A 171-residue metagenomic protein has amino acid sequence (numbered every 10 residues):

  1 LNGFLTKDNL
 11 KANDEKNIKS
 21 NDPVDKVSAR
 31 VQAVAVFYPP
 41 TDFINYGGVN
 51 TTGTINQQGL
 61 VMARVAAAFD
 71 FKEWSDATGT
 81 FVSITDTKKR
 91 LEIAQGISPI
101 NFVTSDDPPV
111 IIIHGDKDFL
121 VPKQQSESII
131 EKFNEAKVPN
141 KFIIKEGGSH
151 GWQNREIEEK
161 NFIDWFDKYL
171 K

Functional and structural regions predicted by a protein language model:
L1-G53: Primarily recognizes the serine-hydrolase "nucleophile elbow" in alpha/beta-hydrolase and SGNH/GDSL folds
G3-I18, N50-F102, P108: Mobile cap/lid helix-loop segments that gate and shape the active-site cleft of serine hydrolases
R30-A33, D107-V110, A136-K141: Loop/turn elements at helix/coil->beta-strand transitions in domains of secreted/extracellular proteins
P40, D116, E146: Residue-level signal for short, function-critical loop segments
Y46, F119-S128, W152-R155: Conserved alpha/beta-hydrolase "acid-adjacent" motif
D106, I111-H114, D118: Short beta-strand/loop motif that positions the catalytic acidic residue of the alpha/beta-hydrolase fold
K145-W152: Histidine-bearing beta->alpha loop at or near hydrolase active sites
E156-K171: Catalytic active-site module of serine/aspartate enzymes centered on a nucleophile-bearing elbow/loop
